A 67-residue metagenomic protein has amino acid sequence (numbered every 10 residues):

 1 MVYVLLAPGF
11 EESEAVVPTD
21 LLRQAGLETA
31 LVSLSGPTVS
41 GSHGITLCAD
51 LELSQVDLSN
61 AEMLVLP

Functional and structural regions predicted by a protein language model:
M1-P67: Extended, subdomain-level signal for the structured scaffold at the beginning of enzyme domains
